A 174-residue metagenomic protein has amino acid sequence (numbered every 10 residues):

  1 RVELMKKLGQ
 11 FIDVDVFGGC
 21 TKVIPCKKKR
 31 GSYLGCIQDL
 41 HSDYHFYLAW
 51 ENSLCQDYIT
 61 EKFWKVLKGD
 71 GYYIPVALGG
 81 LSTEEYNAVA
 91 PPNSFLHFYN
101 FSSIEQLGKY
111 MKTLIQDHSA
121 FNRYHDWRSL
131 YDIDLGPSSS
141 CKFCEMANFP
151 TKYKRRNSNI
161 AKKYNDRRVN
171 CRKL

Functional and structural regions predicted by a protein language model:
R1-A49, S53-L174: Pol beta-like nucleotidyltransferase catalytic core
